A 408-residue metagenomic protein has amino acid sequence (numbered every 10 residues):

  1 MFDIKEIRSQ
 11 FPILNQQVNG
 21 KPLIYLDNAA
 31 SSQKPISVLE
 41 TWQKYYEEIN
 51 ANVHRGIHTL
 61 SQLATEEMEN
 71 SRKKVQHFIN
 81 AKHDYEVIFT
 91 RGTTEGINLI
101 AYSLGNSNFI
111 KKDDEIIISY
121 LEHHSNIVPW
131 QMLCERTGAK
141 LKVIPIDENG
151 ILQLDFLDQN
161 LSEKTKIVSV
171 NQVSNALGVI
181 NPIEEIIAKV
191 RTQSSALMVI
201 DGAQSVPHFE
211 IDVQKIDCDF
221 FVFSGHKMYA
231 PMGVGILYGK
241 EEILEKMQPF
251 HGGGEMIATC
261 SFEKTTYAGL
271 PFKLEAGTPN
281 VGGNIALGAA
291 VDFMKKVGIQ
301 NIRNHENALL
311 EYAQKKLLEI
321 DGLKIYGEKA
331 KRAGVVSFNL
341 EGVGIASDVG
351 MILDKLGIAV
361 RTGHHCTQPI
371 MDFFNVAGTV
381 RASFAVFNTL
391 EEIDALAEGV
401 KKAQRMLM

Functional and structural regions predicted by a protein language model:
M1-M408: Pyridoxal 5′-phosphate
